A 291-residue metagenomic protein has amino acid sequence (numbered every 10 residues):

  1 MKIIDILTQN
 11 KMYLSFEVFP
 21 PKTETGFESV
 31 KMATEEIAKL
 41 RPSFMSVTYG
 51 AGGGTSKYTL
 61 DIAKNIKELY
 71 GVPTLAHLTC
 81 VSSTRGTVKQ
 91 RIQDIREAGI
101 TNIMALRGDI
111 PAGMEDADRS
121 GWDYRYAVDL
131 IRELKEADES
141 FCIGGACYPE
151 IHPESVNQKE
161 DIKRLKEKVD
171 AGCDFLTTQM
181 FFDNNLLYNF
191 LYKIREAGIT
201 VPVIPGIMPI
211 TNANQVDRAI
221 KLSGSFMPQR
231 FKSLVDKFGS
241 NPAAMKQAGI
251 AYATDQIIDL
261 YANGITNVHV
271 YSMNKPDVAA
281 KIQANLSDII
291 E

Functional and structural regions predicted by a protein language model:
M1-F16, T23, I131-K135, S233 (+1 more regions): N-terminal amphipathic alpha-helix/helix-capping segment at the start of soluble metabolic enzymes
I3-I6, T25-F27, G53-N65, T84-Q90 (+4 more regions): Active-site-adjacent beta->alpha loops and helix N-cap segments on the catalytic face of soluble alpha/beta enzymes
Y13-S29, T74-G86, G144-E160, K237-A251: Active-site mouth loops of central-metabolism enzymes
S15, S46, M104-A105, T177 (+1 more regions): Conserved beta-strand positions in the central sheet of alpha/beta enzyme cores
E17, M45, I95, K168 (+3 more regions): Conserved, mostly hydrophobic/aromatic
V18-P21, T48-G52, H77-S83, G108-D109 (+5 more regions): Active-site beta-loop-alpha junctions enriched in small/polar residues
E24-I37, T59, R85-I92, N157-E167 (+1 more regions): Short, acidic/polar
W122-Y148, E196-I250, D255, L286-E291: Active-site pocket-lining/capping segments in soluble small-molecule metabolic enzymes
